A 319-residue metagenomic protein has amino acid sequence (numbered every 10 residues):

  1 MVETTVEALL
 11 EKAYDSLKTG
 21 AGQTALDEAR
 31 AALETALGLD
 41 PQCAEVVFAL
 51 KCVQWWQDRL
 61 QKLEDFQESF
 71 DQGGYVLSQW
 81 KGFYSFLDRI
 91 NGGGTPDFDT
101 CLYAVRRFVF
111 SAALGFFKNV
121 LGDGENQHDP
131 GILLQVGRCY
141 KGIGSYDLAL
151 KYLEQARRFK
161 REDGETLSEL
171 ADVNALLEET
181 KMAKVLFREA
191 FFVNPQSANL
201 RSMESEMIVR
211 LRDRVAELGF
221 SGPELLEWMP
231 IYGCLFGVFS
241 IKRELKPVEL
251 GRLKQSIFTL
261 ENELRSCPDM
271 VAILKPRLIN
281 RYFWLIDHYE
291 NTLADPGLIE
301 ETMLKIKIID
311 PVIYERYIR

Functional and structural regions predicted by a protein language model:
T5-A8, K12, L50, V136 (+3 more regions): Structural register within alpha-helical repeat arrays
T5-T35, L39, Q79-F108, I132-G142: Alpha-helical segment of the N-proximal tetratricopeptide repeat
S16, G20, V53-Q54, Y140 (+2 more regions): Residue at a conserved register position within TPR or TPR-like alpha-solenoid repeats
K18-R30, D58-R59, Q72-G73, D99-F117 (+2 more regions): Helix-turn-helix repeat elements of alpha-solenoid scaffolds
L26-L63, R158, E162-T166, D310-P311: Short, charge-rich amphipathic alpha-helical segments embedded in non-transmembrane helical bundles/solenoids
P41, E125-Q127, R161, E178 (+1 more regions): Short coil turns that delineate tetratricopeptide repeat
V46, Q79-R89, L114-Q127, L200 (+1 more regions): Flexible helix-coil transition and linker loops at the boundaries of alpha-helical arrays
C101-F116, M182-R188, F192-R319: Eukaryotic alpha-helical solenoid repeat scaffolds
